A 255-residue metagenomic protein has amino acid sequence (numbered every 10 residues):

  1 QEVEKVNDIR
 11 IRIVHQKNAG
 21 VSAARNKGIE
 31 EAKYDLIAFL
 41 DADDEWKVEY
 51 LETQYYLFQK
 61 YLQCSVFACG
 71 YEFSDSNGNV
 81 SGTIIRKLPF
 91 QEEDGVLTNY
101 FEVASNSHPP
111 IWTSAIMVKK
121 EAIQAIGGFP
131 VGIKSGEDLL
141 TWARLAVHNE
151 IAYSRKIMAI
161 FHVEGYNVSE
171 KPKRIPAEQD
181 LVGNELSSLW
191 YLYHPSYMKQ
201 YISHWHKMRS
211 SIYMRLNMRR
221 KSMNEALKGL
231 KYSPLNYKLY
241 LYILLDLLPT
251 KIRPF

Functional and structural regions predicted by a protein language model:
Q1-H15: Acidic donor-binding segment of Leloir-type glycosyltransferases
D8, V21, L51-L57, Q63-A122: Flexible acidic/His/Gly-enriched loops in nucleotide-sugar-dependent glycosyltransferase catalytic domains
Q16-A32, T53: Glycine-rich, basic loop-to-helix element that forms the pyrophosphate-binding segment of sugar-nucleotide handling
E30, F90-A177: Conserved nucleotide-sugar donor-binding catalytic segment
I37: Short aromatic/hydrophobic "clamp" motif used to bind/position activated sugar donors
D41-E45, G70: The conserved acidic donor/metal-binding loop of glycosyltransferases
Q91-T98, I157-G165, S169-S196, N217-Y232: Catalytic core of nucleotide-sugar-dependent glycosyltransferases
L189, S210-F255: Membrane-interface aromatic/basic loop that binds lipid-linked glycans or pyrophosphate carriers, typified by
